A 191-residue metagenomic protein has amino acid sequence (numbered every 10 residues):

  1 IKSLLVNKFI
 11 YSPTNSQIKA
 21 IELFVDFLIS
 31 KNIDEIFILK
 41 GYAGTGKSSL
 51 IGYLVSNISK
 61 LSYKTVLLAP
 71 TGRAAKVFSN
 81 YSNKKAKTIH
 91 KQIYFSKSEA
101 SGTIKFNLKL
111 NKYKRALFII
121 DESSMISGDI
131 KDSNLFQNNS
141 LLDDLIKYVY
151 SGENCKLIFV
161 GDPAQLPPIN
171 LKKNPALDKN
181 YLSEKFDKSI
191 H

Functional and structural regions predicted by a protein language model:
I1-H191: Conserved ATP-binding/catalytic motifs of P-loop helicase motor domains
